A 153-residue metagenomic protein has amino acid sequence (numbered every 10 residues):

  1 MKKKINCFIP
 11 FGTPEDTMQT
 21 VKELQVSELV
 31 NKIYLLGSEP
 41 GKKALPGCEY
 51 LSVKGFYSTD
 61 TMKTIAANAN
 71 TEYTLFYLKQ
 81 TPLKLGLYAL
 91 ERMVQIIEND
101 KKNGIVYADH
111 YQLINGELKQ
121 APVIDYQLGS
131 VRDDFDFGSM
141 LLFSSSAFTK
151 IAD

Functional and structural regions predicted by a protein language model:
M1-V26: N-proximal low-complexity "stem/linker" segments adjacent to membrane-targeting elements
I9-P14, L36-E39, V53-F56, L78-T81 (+1 more regions): Structural motif
E23-F56: Acidic donor-binding segment of Leloir-type glycosyltransferases
V53-A69: Glycine-rich, basic loop-to-helix element that forms the pyrophosphate-binding segment of sugar-nucleotide handling
N70-K84: Short beta-strand-to-loop acidic/aromatic patch adjacent to the donor-nucleotide binding site
L87-Q120: Conserved donor NDP-sugar-binding/catalytic core segment of glycosyltransferases
L118-A147: A recurrent flexible, glycine/aromatic-enriched loop bordering the glycosyltransferase active site that acts as
I151-D153: Donor nucleotide-sugar recognition loop
